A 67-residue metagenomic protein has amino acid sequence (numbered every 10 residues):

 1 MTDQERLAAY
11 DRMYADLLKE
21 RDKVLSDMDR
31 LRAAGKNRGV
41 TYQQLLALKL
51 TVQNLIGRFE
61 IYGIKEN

Functional and structural regions predicted by a protein language model:
M1-N67: Extended, charge-rich alpha-helical interface modules
